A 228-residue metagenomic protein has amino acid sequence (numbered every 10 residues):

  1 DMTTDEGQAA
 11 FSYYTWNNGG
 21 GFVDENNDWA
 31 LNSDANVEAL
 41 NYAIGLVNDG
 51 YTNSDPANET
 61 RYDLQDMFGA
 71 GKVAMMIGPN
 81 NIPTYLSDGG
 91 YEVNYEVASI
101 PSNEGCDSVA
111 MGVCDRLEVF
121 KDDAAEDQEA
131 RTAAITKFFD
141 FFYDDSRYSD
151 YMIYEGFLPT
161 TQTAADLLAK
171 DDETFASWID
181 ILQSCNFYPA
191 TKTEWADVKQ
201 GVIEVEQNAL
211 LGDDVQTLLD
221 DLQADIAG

Functional and structural regions predicted by a protein language model:
D1-A30, I44, V73: Extracytoplasmic/periplasmic solute-binding protein
A10, D63-M67, I82-G90: Pocket-flanking alpha-helical
N26-A57: Glycine-centered hinge/linker elements that transmit conformational signals in sensory and ligand-binding systems
D49, D88-G156: Extracytoplasmic/periplasmic substrate-recognition and gating elements
D55-G69: Short helix-initiation/N-cap motifs at beta->coil->alpha
R61, G78-P83, V113-D115: Beta->alpha turn/N-cap motifs
A74-P79, E96: Paired acidic/hydrophobic, glycine-rich loop segments that form the ligand-binding mouth/hinge of periplasmic-binding
A98, M152-E206: Long, aromatic- and glycine/proline-rich binding clefts that accommodate carbohydrate-like moieties
